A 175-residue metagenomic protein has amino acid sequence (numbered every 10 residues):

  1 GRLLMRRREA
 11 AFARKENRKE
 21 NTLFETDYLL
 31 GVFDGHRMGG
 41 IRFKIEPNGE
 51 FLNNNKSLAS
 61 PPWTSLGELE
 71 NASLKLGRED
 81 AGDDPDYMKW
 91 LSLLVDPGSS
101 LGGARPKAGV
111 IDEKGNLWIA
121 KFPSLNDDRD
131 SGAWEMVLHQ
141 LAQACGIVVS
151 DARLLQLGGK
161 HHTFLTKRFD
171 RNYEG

Functional and structural regions predicted by a protein language model:
G1-G175: Phosphate/dinucleotide-binding and metal-coordinating scaffold of catalytic cores in nucleotide-dependent enzymes
